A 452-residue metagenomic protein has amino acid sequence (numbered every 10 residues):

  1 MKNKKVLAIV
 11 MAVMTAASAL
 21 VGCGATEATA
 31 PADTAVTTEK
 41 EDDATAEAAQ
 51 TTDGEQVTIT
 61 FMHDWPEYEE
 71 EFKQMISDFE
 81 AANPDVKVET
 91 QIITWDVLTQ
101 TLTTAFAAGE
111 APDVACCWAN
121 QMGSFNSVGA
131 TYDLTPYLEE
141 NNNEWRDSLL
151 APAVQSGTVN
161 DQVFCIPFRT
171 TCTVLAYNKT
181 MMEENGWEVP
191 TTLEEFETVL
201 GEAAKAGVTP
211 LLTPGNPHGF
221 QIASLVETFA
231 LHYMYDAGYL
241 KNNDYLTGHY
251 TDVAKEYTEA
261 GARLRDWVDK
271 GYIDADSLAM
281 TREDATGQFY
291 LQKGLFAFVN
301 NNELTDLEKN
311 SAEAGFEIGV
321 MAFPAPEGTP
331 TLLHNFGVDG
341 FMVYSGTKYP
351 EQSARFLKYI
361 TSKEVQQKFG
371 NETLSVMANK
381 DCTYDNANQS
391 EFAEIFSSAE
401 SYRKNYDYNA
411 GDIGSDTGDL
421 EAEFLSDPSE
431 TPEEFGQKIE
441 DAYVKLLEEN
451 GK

Functional and structural regions predicted by a protein language model:
E47-T51, A119-T173, E188, E197 (+6 more regions): Hinge/lid segment of periplasmic solute-binding proteins
S77, A81-A82, K87, A108 (+4 more regions): Extracytoplasmic/periplasmic substrate-recognition and gating elements
D78-L149, T180-T191, G287, K293-F296 (+2 more regions): Extracytoplasmic "Venus flytrap"/periplasmic binding protein-like
K87, E183, S397-K452: Conserved C-terminal helix/tail region of periplasmic/extracytoplasmic solute-binding proteins
A105, D113, N142-T180, T209-T213 (+2 more regions): A structural signal for short loop-to-beta-strand junctions that line the ligand-binding cleft of periplasmic/secreted
T135-L149, E188, Y233-E259, K309-E313 (+2 more regions): Short, solvent-exposed loop/beta-turn-alpha elements that line the ligand-binding surface or hinge of extracytoplasmic
V159-F168, E197-T247, R265, G294: Extracytoplasmic/periplasmic solute-binding protein
L200-E202, Y245-S277: Glycine-centered hinge/linker elements that transmit conformational signals in sensory and ligand-binding systems
